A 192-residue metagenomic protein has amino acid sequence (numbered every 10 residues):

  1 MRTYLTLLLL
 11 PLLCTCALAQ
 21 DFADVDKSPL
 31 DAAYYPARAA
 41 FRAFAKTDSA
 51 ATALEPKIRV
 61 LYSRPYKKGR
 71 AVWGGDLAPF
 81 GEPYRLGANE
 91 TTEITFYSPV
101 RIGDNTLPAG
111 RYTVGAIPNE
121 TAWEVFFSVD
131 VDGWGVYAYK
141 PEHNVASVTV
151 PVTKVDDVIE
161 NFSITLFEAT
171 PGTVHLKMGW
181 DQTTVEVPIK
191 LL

Functional and structural regions predicted by a protein language model:
M1-L5: Positively charged n-region of N-terminal signal peptides that target proteins for export
T6-T15: Bacterial N-terminal signal peptides
Q20-E82, G133-L192: Primarily secretory-pathway and cell-envelope proteins
P79-G133: Mid-length scaffold segments of soluble, non-membrane domains
